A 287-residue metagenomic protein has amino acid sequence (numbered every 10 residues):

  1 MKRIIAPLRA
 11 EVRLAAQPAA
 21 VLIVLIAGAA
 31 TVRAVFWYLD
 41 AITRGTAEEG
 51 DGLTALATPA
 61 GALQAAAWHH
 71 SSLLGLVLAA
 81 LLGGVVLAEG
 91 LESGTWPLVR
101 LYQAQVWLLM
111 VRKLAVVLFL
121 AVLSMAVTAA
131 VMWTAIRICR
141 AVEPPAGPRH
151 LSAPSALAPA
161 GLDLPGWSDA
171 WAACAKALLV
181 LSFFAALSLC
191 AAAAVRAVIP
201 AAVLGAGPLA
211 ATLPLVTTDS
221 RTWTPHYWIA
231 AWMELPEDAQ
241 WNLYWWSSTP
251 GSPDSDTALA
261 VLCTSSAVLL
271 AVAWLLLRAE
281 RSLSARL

Functional and structural regions predicted by a protein language model:
M1-L8, A160, L164: Short, membrane-interfacial amphipathic segments enriched in basic
R3-A6, A19-I26, E237-L287: Alpha-helical transmembrane segments of multi-pass membrane transporters/translocases
P7-A27, K113-L123, A197-G205: Alpha-helical transmembrane segments and their helix-start/interface "positive-inside/aromatic belt" motifs in integral
I26-V86, V111-A193, E234-L262: Secretory targeting signals
A34-R44, V195-A231: Transmembrane helix segments
G83-R100, L114: Transmembrane helix boundary and interhelical loop/hinge segments in multi-pass membrane proteins
E89, Y102, R137, A192-A193 (+1 more regions): Transmembrane helix-loop junction
R100-V106: Short helix-to-coil transition segments within interhelical loops that connect adjacent transmembrane helices
